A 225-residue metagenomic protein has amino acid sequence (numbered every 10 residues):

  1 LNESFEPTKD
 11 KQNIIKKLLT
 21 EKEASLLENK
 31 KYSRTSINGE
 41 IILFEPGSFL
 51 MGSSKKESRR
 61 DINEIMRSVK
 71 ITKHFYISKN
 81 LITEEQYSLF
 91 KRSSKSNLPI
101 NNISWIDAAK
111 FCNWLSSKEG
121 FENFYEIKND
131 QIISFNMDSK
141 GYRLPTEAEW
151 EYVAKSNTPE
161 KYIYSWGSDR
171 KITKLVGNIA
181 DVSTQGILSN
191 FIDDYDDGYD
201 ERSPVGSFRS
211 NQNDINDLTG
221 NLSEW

Functional and structural regions predicted by a protein language model:
S4-N29: Pro/Ala/Gly-rich low-complexity, hydrophilic intrinsically disordered segments
E21, L27-L43, S139: GGW-centered surface loops in extracellular recognition modules
S33-S116, A148, V153, G220: A short glycine-rich, aromatic-capped structural motif
L50, S54-K55, S94, W105-W225: Functional-site microenvironments in short loops/helix caps that host divalent-cation chemistry
